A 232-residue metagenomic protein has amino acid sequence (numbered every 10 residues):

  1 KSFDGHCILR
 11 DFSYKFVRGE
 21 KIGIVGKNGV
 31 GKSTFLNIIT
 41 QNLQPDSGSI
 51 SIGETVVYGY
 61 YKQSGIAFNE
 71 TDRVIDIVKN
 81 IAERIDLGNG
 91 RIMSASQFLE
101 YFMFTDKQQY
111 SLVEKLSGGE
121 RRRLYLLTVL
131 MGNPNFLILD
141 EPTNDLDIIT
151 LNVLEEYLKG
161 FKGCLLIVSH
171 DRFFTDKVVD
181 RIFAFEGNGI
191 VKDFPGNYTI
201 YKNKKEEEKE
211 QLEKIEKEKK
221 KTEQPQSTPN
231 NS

Functional and structural regions predicted by a protein language model:
K1-S232: ABC ATP-binding cassette signature C-motif
